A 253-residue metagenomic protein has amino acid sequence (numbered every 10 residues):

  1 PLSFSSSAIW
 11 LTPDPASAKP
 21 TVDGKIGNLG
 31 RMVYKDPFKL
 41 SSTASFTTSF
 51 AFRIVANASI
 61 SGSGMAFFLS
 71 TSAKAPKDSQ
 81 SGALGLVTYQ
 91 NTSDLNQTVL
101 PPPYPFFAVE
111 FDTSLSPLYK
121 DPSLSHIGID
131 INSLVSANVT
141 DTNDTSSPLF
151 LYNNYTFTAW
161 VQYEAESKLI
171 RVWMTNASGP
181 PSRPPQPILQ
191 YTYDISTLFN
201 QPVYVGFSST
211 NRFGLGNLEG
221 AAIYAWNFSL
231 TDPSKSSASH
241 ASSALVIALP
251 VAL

Functional and structural regions predicted by a protein language model:
P1-I247: Polar, low-complexity loop segments and adjacent catalytic/binding residues used for recognizing and processing sugar
A248-L253: Single-pass alpha-helical transmembrane segments
